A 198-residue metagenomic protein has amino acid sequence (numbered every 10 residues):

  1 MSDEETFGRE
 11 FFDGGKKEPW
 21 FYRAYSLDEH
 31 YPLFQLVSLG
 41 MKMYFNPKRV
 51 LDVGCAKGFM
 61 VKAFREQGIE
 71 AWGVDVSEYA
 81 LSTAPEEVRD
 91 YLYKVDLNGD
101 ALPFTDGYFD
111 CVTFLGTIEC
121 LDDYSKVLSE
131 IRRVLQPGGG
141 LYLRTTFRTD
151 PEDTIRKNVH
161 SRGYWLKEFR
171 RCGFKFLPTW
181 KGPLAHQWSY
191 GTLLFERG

Functional and structural regions predicted by a protein language model:
M1-D100, L128, N158-H160, Y164: Conserved N-terminal segment of class I S-adenosyl-L-methionine
D100-C111: A short acidic, Gly/Pro-enriched loop at the edge of an enzyme's catalytic core that lines a small-molecule cofactor
C111-D122: A short SAM/SAH-binding and catalytic strip from SAM-dependent methyltransferases
S125-P137: A short glycine-rich, Lys/Arg-flanked "PGG" loop and its adjoining helix->strand segment in the class I
G138-T146: Conserved beta-strand signature within the Rossmann-like core of class I S-adenosyl-L-methionine
T146-P151, P183: Short "lid" loop at the C-terminus of a central beta-strand within the Rossmann-like core of SAM-dependent
F174-A185: Conserved S-adenosyl-L-methionine
P183-G198: Core SAM-dependent methyltransferase catalytic element
